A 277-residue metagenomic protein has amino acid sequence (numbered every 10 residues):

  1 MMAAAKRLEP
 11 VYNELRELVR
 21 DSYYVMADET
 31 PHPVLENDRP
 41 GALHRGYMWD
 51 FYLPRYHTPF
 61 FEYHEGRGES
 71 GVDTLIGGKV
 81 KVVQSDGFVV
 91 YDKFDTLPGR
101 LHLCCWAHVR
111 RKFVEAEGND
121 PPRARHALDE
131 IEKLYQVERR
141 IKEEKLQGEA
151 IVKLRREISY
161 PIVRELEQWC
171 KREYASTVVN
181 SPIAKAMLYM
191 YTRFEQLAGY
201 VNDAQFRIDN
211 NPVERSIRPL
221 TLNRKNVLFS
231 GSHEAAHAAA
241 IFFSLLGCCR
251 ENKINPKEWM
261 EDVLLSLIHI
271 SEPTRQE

Functional and structural regions predicted by a protein language model:
M1-T74, G78, K142-V201, Q205: Gly/Pro-rich turn-and-neighbor structural signature
A3, S266-L267: A short structural micro-motif
A4-V19, R125-E138, L246: Short, Φ-rich (hydrophobic/aromatic) sequence segments
P10-N13, E17-A107, R111, R215-S230 (+1 more regions): Acidic, glycine-rich two-metal-ion catalytic cores of nucleic acid-processing enzymes
D95, E117, V201, T274: Short, flexible helix/strand-to-coil boundary loops that buttress conserved ligand/catalytic motifs in alpha/beta
R110-K145: A conserved active-site cap/scaffold subdomain adjacent to cofactor or substrate pockets
W169-S216, L220-N226, S232-V263: Helix-rich, typically C-terminal accessory recognition domains appended to large enzymatic cores
I268-E277: Single conserved hydrophobic/aromatic residue that forms the stacking wall/gate of nucleotide- or nucleobase-binding
